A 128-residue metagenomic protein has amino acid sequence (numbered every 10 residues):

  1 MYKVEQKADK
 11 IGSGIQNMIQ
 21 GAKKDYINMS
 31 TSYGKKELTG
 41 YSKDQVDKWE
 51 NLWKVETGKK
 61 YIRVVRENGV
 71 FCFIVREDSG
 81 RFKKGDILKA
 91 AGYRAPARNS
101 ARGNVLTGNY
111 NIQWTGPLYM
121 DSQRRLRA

Functional and structural regions predicted by a protein language model:
M1-I15, A95-A128: Mixed-charge, Lys/Arg-enriched low-complexity segments
M1-V55: Negatively charged, low-complexity tracts enriched in Asp/Glu with abundant Ser/Thr
V4, K36-G40, K83, L88 (+1 more regions): Hydrophobic transmembrane signal anchors and adjacent membrane-proximal interface regions, especially in viral
Y41-K83: Amphipathic, interaction-prone secondary-structure segments
G69-L106: Intrinsically disordered, low-complexity regulatory segments enriched in Ser/Thr/Pro and charged residues
